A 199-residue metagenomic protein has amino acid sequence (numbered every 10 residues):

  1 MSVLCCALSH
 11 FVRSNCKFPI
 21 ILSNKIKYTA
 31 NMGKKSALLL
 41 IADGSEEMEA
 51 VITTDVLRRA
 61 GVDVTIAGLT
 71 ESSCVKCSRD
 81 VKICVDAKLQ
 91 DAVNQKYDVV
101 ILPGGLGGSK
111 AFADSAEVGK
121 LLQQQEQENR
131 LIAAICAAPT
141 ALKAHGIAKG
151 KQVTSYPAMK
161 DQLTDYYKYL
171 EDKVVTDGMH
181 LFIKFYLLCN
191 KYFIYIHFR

Functional and structural regions predicted by a protein language model:
S2-F11: N-terminal chloroplast transit peptides
C5-C6, C16, C189: Cysteine-centered motifs
A7, T29-A30: Ala/Thr-enriched low-complexity intrinsically disordered regions
H10, N15, N24, Y192-Y195: Intrinsic-disorder-associated, low-complexity terminal segments enriched in Asp/Asn/His/Tyr and depleted of Lys/Arg
G33-S45, V56-L69, V85-F193, H197-R199: Active-site-adjacent pocket-lining segments in enzyme domains
S45-A50, C74: Short N-terminal binding/cap micro-motifs at the start of the first secondary-structure element
V51, G68-E71: Short glycine/proline-centered loop/turn elements that form peptide/ligand docking sites
S73-D86: A cross-family phosphate/adenosyl-ligand binding-site feature
